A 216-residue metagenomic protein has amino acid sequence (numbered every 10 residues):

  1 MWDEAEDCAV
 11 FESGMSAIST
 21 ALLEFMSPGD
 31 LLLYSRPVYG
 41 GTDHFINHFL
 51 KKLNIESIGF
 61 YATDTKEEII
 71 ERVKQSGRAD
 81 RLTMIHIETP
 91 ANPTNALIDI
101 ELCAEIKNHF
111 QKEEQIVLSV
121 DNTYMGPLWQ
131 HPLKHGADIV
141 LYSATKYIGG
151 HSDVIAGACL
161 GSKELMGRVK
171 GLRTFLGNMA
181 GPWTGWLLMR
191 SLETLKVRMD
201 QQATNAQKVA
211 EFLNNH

Functional and structural regions predicted by a protein language model:
M1: Conserved PLP-binding active-site segment in aminotransferase class I/II-type PLP enzymes
D7-N215: Conserved PLP-enzyme active-site core in the AAT-like
